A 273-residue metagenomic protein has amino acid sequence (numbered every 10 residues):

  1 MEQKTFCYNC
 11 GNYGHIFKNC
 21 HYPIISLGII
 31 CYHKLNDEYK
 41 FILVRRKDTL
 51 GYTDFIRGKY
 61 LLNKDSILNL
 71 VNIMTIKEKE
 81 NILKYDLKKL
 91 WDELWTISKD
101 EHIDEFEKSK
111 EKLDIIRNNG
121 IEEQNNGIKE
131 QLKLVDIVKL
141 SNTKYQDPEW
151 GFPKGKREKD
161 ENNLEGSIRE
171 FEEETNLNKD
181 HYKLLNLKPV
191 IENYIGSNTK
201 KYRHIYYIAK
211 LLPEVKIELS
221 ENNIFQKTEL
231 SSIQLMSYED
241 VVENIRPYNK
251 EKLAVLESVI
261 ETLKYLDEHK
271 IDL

Functional and structural regions predicted by a protein language model:
M1-I25: A short, cysteine/histidine-rich metal-binding "knuckle" motif
N9, K18, V71, L83 (+5 more regions): Nudix hydrolase/Nudix homology domain
N12-H15, K34, N176, D180 (+2 more regions): Short amphipathic alpha-helices and their capping/turn residues within compact interaction modules
P23, N36-E38: Extreme N-terminal segments of fungal proteins
L27-C31: Short beta-strand scaffold segments in enzyme catalytic cores
Y39-R169, E173: Conserved Nudix-box catalytic region and its N-terminal flanking loop in Nudix hydrolases and closely related
F41-K47, L187-V190, Y206-I208: Extended hydrophobic secondary-structure segments that form protein cores and membrane-embedded regions
N178-P189: A short coil-to-beta-strand element that immediately follows conserved catalytic motifs
